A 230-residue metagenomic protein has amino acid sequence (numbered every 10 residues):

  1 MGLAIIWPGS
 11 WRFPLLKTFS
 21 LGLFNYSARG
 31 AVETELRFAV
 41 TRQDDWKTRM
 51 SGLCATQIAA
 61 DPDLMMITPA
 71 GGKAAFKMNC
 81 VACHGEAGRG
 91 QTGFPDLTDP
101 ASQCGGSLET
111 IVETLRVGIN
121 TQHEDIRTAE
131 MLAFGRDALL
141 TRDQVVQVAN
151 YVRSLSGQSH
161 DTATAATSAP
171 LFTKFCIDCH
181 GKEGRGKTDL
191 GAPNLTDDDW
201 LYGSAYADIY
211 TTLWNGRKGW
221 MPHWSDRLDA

Functional and structural regions predicted by a protein language model:
M1-I67, C104-T114, A129-R153, S225-A230: Periplasmic c-type cytochrome electron-transfer domains
L64-R89, H160-G186, D197, Y210-N215: Sequence/structural segment immediately N-terminal to covalent heme-attachment motifs in c-type and related
K77, R142, T173, G203 (+1 more regions): Conserved catalytic core of two-component sensor histidine kinases
C83, L115-G118: Primarily secretory-pathway and cell-envelope proteins
G88-G90, Q103-L108, L139-R142, G186-T188 (+2 more regions): Short, low-complexity cationic-aromatic patches
Q91-T98, G118-V145, G157-A163, L190-A192 (+1 more regions): Axial heme c-ligation environment in periplasmic c-type cytochrome domains
F94, L108, V112-R116, V145 (+4 more regions): Extracytoplasmic/secreted envelope proteins and their assembly/folding machinery, especially bacterial periplasmic
